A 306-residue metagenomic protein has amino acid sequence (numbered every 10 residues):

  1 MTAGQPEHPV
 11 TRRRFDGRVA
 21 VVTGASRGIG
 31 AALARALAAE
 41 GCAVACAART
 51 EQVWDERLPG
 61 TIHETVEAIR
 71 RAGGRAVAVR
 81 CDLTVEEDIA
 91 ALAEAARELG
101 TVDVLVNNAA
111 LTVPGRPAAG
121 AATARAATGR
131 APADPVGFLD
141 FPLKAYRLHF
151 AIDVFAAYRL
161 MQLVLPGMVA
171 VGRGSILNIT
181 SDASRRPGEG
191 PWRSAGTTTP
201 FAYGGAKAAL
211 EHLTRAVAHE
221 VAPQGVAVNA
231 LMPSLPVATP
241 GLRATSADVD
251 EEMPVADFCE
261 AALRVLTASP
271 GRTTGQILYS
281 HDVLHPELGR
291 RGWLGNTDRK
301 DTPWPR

Functional and structural regions predicted by a protein language model:
T2-G100, L111-G137, F141-A145: Short-chain dehydrogenase/reductase
V22-T23, N107-A110, S175-S181, P187-G188 (+3 more regions): Structural signature of the Rossmann-like NAD(P)-dependent dehydrogenase/reductase core
L37, T101, E211-P233, G271-L278: Conserved Rossmann-fold SDR core element
E40, E98-G100, T112-R116, L163-S175 (+2 more regions): A short helix-coil junction within the Rossmann-fold of NAD(P)-dependent oxidoreductases
L111-G115, A121-K144, S175-A209, T214-P223 (+1 more regions): Catalytic loop of short-chain dehydrogenase/reductase
M161-Q162, R215: A short, exposed helix-loop element centered on a Lys and neighboring polar residues
P223, A230, A247-R306: C-terminal helical subdomain
